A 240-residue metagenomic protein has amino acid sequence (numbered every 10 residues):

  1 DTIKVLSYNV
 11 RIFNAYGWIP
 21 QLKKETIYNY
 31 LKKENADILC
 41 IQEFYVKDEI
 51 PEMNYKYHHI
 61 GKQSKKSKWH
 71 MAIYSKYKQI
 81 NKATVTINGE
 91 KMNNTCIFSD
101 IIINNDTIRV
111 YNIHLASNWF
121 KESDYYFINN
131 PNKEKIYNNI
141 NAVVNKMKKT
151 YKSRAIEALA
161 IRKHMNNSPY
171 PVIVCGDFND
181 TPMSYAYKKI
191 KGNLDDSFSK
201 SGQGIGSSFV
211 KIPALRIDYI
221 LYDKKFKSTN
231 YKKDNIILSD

Functional and structural regions predicted by a protein language model:
D1, I38-Y125, K227, K232-I237: Structured beta-strand-rich core segments of catalytic domains in phosphoester-bond hydrolases
D1-E52, A158: N-terminal, active-site-proximal structural segment of metallo-dependent hydrolase catalytic domains
S7-L22, W119-T150: Acidic/histidine-rich helix-loop elements that form or flank divalent-metal/phosphate-binding sites at the catalytic
Y8, Q42, I113, G176-D177: Active-site flanking residues adjacent to catalytic metal/cofactor-binding acidic residues
I12-Y16, Y45-E49, K65-K68, N93 (+4 more regions): Active-site environment of divalent metal-dependent phosphoester hydrolases
T84-V85, A160-V172, F178-D240: Metal-dependent phosphoester-hydrolase catalytic domains
V144-Y170: A long, amphipathic alpha-helix that forms part of the scaffold/cap immediately adjacent to metal-dependent active
